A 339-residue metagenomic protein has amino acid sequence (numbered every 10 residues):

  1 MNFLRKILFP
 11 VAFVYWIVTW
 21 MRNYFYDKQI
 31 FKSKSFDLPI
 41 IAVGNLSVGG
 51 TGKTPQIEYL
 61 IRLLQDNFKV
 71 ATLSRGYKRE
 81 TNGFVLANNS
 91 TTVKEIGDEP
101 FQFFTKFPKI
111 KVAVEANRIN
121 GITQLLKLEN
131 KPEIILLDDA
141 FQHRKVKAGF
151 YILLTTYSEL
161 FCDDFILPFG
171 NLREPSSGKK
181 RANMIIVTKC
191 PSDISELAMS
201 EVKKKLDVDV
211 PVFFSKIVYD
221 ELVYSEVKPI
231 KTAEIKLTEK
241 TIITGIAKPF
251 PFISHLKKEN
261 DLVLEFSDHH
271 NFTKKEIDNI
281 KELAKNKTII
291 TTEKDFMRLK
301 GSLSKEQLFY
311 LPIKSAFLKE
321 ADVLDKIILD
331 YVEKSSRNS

Functional and structural regions predicted by a protein language model:
M1-P39, Y331, S335: A transmembrane-helix-recognition feature enriched in membrane-embedded lipid enzymes and envelope glyco-/phospholipid
N2, L160-T288: C-terminal accessory "lid"/substrate-recognition subdomains
V14, T54, F103, D138 (+4 more regions): Residue-level signal for inorganic ion chemistry
N23-N89, P191-S192: Walker A (P-loop) phosphate-binding motif
V43, L73, T155, S215 (+2 more regions): Hydrophobic residues at beta-strand termini and immediately following loops that shape nucleotide-binding pockets
R75-K78, D139-Q142, I246-P249, T292-R298: Short, polar loop motifs at secondary-structure junctions
Y77-R79, G83-K205: Phosphate/Mg2+-binding loops and adjacent switch elements in nucleotide/diphosphate-handling enzyme cores
D220, S267-H270, E306-K334: Short, flexible loop segments at boundaries between secondary-structure elements
